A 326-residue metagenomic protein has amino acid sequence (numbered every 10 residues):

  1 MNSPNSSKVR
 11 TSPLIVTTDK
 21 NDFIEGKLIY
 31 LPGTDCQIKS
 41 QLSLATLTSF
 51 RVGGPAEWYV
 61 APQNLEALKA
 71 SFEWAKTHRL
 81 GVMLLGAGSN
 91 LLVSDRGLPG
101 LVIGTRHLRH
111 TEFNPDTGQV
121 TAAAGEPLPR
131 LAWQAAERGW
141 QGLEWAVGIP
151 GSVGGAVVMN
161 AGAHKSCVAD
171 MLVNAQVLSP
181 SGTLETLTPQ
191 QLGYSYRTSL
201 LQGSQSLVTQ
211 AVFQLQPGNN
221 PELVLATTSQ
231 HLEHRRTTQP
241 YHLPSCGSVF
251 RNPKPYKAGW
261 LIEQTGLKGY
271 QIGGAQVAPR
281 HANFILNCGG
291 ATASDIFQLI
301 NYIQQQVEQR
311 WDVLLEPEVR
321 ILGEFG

Functional and structural regions predicted by a protein language model:
N2, S40, T48, L178-N301 (+2 more regions): Phosphate/pyrophosphate- and phosphate-bearing ligand-binding catalytic cores of soluble enzymes
N2-D35: A charged N-terminal "starter" segment
D22-V153: Anion-binding (especially nucleotide phosphate/pyrophosphate-binding) glycine-rich loop and adjoining beta-alpha core
G53-G54, Y59-L65, L92-H110, V158-P189 (+1 more regions): Structural signature of FAD isoalloxazine-binding scaffolds in flavoprotein oxidoreductases
H78, L85-A87, M171, L243-P244 (+1 more regions): Short, basic and Ser/Thr-rich N-terminal targeting/leader segments
A87, P129, M159-G162, Q191-Y196: Short acidic (Asp/Glu) patches
S94, G154-G155, H281, G326: Short Asp/Glu-rich motifs
P129-V173, S179, S245: A gly/ser-rich beta-alpha-beta helix-loop segment of oxidoreductase catalytic cores
